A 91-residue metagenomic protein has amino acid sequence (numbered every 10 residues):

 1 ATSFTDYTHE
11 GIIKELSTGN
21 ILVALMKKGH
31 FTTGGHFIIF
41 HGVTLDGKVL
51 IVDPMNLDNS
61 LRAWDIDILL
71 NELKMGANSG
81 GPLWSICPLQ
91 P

Functional and structural regions predicted by a protein language model:
A1-S17: Catalytic-core signature of thiol
S3, L22-M26, I39, L50-I51: Structural recognition of the beta-strand scaffold that forms the well-ordered cores of secreted hydrolase catalytic
S17-I21, T32, V43-P91: Noncatalytic regulatory segments and standalone regulatory/sensor domains
K27-F31: Short aromatic-glycine motifs in intrinsically disordered, low-complexity regions
T33-I38: Short, surface-exposed coil-to-beta transition loops
